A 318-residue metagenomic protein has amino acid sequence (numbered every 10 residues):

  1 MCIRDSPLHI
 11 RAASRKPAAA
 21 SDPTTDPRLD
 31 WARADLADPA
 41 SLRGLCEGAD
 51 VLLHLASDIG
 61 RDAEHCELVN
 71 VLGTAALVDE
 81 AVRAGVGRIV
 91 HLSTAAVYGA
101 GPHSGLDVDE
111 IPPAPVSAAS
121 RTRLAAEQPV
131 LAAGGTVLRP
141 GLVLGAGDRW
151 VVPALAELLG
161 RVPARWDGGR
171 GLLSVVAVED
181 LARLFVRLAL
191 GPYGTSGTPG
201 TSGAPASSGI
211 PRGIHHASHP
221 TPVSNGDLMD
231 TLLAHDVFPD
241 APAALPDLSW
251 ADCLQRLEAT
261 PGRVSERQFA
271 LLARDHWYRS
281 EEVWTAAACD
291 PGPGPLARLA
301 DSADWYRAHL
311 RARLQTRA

Functional and structural regions predicted by a protein language model:
M1-D5: Conserved small/polar residues in nucleotide/adenosyl-binding loops
L29, R33-L72, E80, V97-A100: NAD(P)H-binding glycine-rich loop region in Rossmannoid oxidoreductase-like domains and their noncatalytic homologs
A75-A118: Conserved Rossmann-fold NAD(P)-dependent oxidoreductase catalytic core, especially the SDR/UDP-sugar
A114-R139: Active-site Tyr-X1-5-Lys
G134-V137, G141-L173, V178-D180, R187: NAD(P)-dependent short-chain dehydrogenase/reductase
V178, G226, D230, L254-P291: Conserved C-terminal active-site "lid" loop/helix of NAD(P)H-dependent oxidoreductases that clamps the redox cofactor
R187-E266, R313-A318: Mid/C-terminal beta-alpha module of Rossmann-like enzyme folds, strongest in SDR-family dehydrogenases/epimerases
S280-T285, C289-A318: Amphipathic terminal alpha-helices
